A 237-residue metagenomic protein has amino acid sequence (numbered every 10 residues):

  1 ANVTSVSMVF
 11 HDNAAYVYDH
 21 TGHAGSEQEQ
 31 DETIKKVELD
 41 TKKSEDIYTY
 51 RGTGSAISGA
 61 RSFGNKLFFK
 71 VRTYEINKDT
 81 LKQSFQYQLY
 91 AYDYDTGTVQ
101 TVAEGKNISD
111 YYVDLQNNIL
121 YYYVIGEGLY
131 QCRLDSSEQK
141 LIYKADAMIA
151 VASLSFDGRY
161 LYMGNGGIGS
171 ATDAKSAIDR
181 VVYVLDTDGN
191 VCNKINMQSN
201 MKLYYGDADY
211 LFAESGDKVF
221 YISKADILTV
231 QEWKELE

Functional and structural regions predicted by a protein language model:
A1, Q28-T49, L81-A103, G128-K144 (+2 more regions): Surface-exposed loop/turn elements that mediate protein-protein interactions on large endomembrane-trafficking
N2-D12, G52-G64, K106-Q116, A147-D157 (+2 more regions): Repeated scaffold domains used in trafficking and secretory/extracellular systems, primarily beta-propellers
F10, E29, L39, S62 (+8 more regions): Generic beta-strand structural signal
A15, L89, L120-Y121, L129 (+2 more regions): Fold-core signature of tandem repeat domains
Y16-D19, F68-V71, Y121-Y123, Y162-N165 (+1 more regions): Residue position within the beta-strands of beta-propeller blades
T21-E27, R72-D79, G126-E127, G167-D173 (+1 more regions): Short glycine/acidic-enriched loop and turn motifs that connect beta-strands
R61, F69, Q86-Y87: Solenoidal tandem-repeat scaffolds enriched in leucines and small polar residues
I149-D157, Y162-R180: Loop/turn-rich, solvent-exposed surfaces of beta-rich toroidal or solenoidal domains
